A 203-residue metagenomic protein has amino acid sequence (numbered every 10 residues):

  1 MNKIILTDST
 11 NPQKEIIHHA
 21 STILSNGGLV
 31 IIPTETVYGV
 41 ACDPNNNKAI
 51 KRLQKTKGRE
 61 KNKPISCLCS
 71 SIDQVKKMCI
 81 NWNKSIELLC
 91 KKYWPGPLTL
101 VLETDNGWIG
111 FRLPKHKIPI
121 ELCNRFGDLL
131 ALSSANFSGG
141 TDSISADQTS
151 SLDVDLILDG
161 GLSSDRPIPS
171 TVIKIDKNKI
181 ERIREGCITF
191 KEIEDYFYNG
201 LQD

Functional and structural regions predicted by a protein language model:
M1-D203: Active-site-adjacent structural elements in enzyme catalytic cores
